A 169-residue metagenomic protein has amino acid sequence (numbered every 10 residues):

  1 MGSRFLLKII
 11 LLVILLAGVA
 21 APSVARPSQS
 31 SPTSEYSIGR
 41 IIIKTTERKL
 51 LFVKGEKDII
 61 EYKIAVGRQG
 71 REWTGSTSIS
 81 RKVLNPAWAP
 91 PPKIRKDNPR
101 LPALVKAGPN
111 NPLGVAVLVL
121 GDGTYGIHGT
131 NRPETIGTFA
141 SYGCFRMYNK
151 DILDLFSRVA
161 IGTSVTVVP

Functional and structural regions predicted by a protein language model:
M1-R4: N-terminal secretory signal peptides that target proteins for export/translocation
K8-G18: Bacterial N-terminal signal peptides
A21-A25: Sec/Tat signal peptide C-region and signal peptidase I cleavage site
P27-R71: N-terminal secretory signal peptides
P27-S28, Y36, E56, G70-R71 (+3 more regions): Exported/periplasmic cell-wall-interacting domains
